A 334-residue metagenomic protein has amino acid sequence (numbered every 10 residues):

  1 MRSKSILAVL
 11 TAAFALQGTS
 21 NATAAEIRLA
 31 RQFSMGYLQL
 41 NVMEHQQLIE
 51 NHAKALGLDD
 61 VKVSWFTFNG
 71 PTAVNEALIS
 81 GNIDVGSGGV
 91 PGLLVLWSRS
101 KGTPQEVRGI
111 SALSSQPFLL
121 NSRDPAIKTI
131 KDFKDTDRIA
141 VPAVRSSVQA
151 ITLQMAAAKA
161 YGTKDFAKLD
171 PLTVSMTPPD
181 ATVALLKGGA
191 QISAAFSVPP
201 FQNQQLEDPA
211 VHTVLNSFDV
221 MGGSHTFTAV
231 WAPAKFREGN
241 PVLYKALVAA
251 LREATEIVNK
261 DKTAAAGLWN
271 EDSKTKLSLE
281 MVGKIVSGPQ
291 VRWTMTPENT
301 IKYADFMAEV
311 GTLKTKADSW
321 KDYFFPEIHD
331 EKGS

Functional and structural regions predicted by a protein language model:
M1-A8: Bacterial N-terminal signal peptides that target proteins for export
A8-Q17: Bacterial N-terminal signal peptides
G18-A24: Sec/Tat signal peptide C-region and signal peptidase I cleavage site
E26-F166, P171-S175, G189, S193-P199 (+1 more regions): Short, glycine-/small- and polar/acidic-enriched structural segments that line small-molecule recognition paths
F68-T72, S87, A143-I151, P179 (+4 more regions): Soluble non-cytosolic domains of exported or imported proteins
G162, K168-D170, P179-N270: Pocket-lining segment of extracytoplasmic ligand-binding domains
R237-K314: Secondary-structure end/capping motifs
M307-S334: Conserved C-terminal helix/tail region of periplasmic/extracytoplasmic solute-binding proteins
